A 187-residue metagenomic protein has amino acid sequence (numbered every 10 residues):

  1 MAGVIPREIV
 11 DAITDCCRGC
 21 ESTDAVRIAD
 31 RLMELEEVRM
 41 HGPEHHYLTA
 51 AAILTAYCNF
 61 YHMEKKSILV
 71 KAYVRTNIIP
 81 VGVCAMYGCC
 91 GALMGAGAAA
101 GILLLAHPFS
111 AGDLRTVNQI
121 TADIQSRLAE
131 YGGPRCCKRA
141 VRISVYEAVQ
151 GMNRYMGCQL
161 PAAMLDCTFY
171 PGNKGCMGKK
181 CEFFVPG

Functional and structural regions predicted by a protein language model:
M1: Cysteine-rich micro-motifs
V4-H45: N-terminal core-entry segment
T14-R31, P134-G187: Acidic, carboxylate-rich catalytic segments that either coordinate divalent cations
V26-E36, K66-C84: Short, hydrophobic/aliphatic alpha-helical segments
V38-S67: Active-site-proximal helix-loop elements at catalytic-domain edges
H45, V83-A98: Conserved phosphate/anionic-ligand binding catalytic regions in large, soluble enzymes, centered on
A51-N59, A98-L105, Y146-Q150: Short glycine/serine- and small hydrophobic-enriched flexible loop segments
L103-L104, F109-N153: A structural-propensity feature for long, helix-poor, extended segments
